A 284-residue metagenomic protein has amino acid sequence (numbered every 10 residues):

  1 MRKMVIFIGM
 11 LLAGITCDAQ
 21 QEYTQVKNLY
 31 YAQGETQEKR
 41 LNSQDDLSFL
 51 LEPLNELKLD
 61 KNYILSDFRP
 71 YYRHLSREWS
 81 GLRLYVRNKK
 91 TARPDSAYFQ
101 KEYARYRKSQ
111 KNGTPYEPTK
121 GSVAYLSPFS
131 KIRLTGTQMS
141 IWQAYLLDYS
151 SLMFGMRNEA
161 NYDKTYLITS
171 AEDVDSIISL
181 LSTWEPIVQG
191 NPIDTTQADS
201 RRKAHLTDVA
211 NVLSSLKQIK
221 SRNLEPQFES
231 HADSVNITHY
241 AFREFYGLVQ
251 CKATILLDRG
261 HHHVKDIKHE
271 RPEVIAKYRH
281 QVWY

Functional and structural regions predicted by a protein language model:
M1-M4: Positively charged n-region of N-terminal signal peptides that target proteins for export
F7-I8, Y162: Intrinsically disordered, low-complexity segments enriched in polar/charged small residues
G9-D18: Hydrophobic h-region of N-terminal signal peptides that target proteins for export in Gram-negative bacteria
E22-Q218: Extended, low-hydrophobicity segments enriched in charged/polar residues
I193-C251: Acidic, glycine-rich flexible loop segments
E229-Y284: C-terminal, beta-strand-rich globular interaction domains
